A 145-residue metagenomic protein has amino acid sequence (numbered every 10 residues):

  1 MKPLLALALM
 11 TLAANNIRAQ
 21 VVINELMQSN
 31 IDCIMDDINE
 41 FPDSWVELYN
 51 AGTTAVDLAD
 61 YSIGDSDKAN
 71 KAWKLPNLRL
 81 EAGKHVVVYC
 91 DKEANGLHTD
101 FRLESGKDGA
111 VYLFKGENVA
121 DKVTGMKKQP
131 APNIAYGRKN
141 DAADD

Functional and structural regions predicted by a protein language model:
M1-V21: Bacterial Sec-dependent N-terminal signal peptides
I17-D145: Activation on beta-sandwich/Ig-like modules and their edge loops
